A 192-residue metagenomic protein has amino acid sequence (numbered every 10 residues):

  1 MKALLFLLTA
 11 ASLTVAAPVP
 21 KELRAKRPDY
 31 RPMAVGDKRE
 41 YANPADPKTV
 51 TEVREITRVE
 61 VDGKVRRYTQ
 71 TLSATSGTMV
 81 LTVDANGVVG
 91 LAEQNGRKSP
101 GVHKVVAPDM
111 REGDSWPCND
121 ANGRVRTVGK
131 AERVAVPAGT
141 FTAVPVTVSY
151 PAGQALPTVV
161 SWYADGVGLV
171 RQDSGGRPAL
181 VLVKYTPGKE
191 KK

Functional and structural regions predicted by a protein language model:
M1-K2: N-terminal hydrophobic targeting signals that begin at the initiator methionine
L5-P18: Hydrophobic h-region of N-terminal signal peptides that target proteins for export in Gram-negative bacteria
A17-K192: Conserved functional acidic sites
